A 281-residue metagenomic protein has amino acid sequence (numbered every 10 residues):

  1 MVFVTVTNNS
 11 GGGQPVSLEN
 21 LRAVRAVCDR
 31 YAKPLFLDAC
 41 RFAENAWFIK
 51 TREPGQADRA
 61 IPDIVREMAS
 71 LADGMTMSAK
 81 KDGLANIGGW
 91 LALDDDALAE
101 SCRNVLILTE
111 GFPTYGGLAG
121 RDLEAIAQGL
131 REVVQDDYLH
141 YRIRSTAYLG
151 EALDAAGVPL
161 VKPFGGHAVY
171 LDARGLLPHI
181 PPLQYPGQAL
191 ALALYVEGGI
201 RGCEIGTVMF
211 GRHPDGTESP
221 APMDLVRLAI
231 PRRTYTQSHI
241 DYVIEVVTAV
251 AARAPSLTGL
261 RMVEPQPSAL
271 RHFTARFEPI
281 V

Functional and structural regions predicted by a protein language model:
M1-V158, P181: Conserved PLP-enzyme active-site core in the AAT-like
T5-N9, R174, P231-R233: Short strand-loop junctions, especially beta-strand C-caps/beta-turns that link beta-sheets to coils or alpha-helices
A23, S101, R144, Y148 (+3 more regions): Long, highly charged amphipathic alpha-helices
F36-C40, S78, D94, V161-F164 (+3 more regions): Generic beta-strand/beta-sheet core signal
N86-G88, G166, M223-R227: Short, solvent-exposed beta-strand edge segments and adjacent coil->beta transition regions
A99-E100, P178-P186, R233-Y242: Short, conserved charged micro-motifs
T114-L123, Q128-L192, V196-P222, T258-A269: Conserved small-domain helix->loop->beta segment predominantly found in fold-type I
E197, M209-V281: PLP-dependent enzyme catalytic core of the Aspartate aminotransferase-like
